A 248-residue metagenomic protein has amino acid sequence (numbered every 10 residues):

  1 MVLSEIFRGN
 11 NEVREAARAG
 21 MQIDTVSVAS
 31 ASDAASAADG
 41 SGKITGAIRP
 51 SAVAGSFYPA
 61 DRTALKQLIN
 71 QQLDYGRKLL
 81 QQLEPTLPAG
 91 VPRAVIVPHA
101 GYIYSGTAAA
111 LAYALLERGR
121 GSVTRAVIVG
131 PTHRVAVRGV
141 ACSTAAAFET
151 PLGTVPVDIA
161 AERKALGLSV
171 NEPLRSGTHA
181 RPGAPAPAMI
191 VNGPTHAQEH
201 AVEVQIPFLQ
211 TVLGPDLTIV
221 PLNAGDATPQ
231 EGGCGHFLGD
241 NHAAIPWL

Functional and structural regions predicted by a protein language model:
M1-A34: Generic low-complexity, intrinsically disordered segments
E12, A16, S32-A35, R62-T63 (+2 more regions): Short linear sequence elements within intrinsically disordered, low-complexity coil regions
G42-L248: Active-site histidine-anchored catalytic micro-motif
